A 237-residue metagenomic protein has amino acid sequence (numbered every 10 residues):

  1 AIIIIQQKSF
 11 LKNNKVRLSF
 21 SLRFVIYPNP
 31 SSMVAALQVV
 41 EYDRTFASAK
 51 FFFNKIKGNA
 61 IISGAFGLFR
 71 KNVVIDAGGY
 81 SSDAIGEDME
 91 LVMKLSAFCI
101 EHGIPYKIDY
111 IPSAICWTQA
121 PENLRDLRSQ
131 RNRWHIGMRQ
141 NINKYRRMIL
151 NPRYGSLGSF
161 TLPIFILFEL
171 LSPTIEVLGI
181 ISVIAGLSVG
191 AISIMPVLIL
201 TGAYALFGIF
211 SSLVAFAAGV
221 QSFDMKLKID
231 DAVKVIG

Functional and structural regions predicted by a protein language model:
A1-I4, S9-F10: Membrane-embedded segments
S9-I85, N132-R139, N143: Long helical/loop segments within the catalytic core of UDP-sugar-dependent glycosyltransferases, especially the large
E41-A47, R125-M148, V177, I181-S182 (+1 more regions): Catalytic core of nucleotide-sugar-dependent glycosyltransferases
F66, E87-E90, K94, P163 (+2 more regions): Catalytic core and acceptor-binding pocket of nucleotide-sugar-dependent glycosyltransferases
V73-D76, A84-D109: A short, conserved alpha-helix in the catalytic core of glycosyltransferases
Y106-D126: Active-site donor/metal-binding and catalytic loop motifs of nucleotide-sugar-dependent glycosylation enzymes
R153-F168: Membrane-water interface at loop-to-transmembrane-helix junctions
I164-G237: Membrane-embedded multi-pass helical conduit in multi-pass membrane proteins, especially envelope-biosynthetic
